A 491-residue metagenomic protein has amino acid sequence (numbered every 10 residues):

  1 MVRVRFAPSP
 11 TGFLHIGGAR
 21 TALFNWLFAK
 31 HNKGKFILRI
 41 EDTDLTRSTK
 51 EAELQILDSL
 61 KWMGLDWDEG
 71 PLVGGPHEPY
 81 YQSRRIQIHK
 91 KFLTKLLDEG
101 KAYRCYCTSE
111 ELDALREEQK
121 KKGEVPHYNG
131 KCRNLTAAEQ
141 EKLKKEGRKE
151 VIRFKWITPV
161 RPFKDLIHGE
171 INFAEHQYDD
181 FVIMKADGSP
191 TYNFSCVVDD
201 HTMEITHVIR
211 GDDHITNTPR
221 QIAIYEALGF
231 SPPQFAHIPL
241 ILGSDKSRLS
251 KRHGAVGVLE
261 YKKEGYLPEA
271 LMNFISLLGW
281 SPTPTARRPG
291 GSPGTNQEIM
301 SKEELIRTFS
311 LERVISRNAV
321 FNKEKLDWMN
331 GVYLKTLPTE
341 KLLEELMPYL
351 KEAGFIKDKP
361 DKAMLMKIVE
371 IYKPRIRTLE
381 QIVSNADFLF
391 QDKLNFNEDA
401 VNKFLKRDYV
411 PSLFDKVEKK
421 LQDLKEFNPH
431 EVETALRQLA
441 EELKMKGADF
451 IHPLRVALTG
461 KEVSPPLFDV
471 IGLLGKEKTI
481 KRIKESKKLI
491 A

Functional and structural regions predicted by a protein language model:
M1-K121, N217-F230, A270: N-terminal Rossmann-like or analogous alpha/beta NTP/dinucleotide-binding catalytic cores that position adenine
R5-P10, L38-D42, M203-V208, V256 (+2 more regions): Glycine- and acidic
P8, L93, Y192-N193, F468: A generic hydrophobic-helix recognition signal that picks specific residues within alpha-helical hydrophobic
S48-K50, L54, M63-G64, N172-E175 (+6 more regions): Conserved nucleotide- and phosphate/pyrophosphate-binding catalytic cores in adenylate/nucleotidyl-handling enzymes
G74-Y80, I205-T206, A255-G257: Short acidic, glycine/Ser/Thr-rich loop/turn "cap" segments at secondary-structure junctions
Y103-R104, T108-H237, G243-L249, G257 (+2 more regions): Active-site cores that bind ATP or allylic diphosphates and position pyrophosphate for catalysis
